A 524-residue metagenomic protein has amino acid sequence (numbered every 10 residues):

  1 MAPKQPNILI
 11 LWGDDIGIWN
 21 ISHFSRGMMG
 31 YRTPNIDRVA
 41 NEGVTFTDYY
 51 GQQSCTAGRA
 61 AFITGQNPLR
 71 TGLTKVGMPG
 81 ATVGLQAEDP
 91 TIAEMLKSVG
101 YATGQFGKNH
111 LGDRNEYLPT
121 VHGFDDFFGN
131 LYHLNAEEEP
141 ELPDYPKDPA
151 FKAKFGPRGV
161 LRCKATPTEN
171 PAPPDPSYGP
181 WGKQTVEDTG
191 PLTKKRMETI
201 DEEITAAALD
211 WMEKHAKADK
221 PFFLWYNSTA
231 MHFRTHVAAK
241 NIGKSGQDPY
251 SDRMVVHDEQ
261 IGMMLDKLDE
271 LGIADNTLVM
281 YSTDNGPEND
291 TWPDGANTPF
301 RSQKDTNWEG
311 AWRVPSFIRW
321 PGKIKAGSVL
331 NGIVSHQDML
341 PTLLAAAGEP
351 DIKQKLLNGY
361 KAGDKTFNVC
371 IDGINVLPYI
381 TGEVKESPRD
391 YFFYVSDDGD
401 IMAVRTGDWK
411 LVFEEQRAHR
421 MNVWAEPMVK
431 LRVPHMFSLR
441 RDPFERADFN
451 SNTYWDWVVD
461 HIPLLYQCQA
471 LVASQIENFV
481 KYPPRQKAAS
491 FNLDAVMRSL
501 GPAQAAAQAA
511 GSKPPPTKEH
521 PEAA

Functional and structural regions predicted by a protein language model:
M1-P434, P443-A524: Formylglycine-dependent sulfatase
